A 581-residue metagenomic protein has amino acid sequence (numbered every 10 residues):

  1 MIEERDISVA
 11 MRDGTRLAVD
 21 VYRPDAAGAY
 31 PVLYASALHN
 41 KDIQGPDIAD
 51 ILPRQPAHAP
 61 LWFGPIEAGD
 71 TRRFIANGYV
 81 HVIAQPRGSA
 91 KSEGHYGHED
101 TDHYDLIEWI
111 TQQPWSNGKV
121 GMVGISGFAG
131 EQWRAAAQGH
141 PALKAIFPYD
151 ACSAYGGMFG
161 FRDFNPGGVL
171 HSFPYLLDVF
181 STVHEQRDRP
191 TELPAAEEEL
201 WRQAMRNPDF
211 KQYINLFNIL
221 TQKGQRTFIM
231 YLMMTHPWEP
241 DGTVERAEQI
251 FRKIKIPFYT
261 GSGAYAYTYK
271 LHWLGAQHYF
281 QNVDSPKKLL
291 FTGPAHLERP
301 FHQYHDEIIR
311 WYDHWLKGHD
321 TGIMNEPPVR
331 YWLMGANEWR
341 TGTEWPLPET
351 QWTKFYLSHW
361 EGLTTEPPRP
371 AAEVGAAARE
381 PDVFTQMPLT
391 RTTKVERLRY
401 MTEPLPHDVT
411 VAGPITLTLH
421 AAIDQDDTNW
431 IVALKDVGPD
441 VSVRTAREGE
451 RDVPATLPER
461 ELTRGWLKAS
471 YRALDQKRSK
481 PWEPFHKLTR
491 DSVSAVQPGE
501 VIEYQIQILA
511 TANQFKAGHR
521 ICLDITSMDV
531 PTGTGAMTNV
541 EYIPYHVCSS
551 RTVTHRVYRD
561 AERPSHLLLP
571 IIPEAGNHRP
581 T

Functional and structural regions predicted by a protein language model:
M1-G28, M401, L405-H407, H420 (+1 more regions): N-terminal cap/lid segment of alpha/beta-hydrolase-fold proteins
G28, V32-T111, G160-R162, P439 (+3 more regions): Cap/lid segment of the alpha/beta-hydrolase catalytic domain
D42, P46, P53, A57-P60 (+3 more regions): Accessory cap/linker subdomain of secreted extracellular hydrolases
P114-S126: Alpha/beta-hydrolase fold nucleophile elbow
G124-R134: Glycine-rich nucleophile elbow surrounding the catalytic serine of serine-hydrolase chemistry
A195-Q212, E298-T581: C-terminal, loop-rich substrate-recognition/catalytic regions characterized by aromatic stacking residues
I254, T260-S262: Short beta-strand/loop motif that positions the catalytic acidic residue of the alpha/beta-hydrolase fold
F280-H296: Catalytic histidine neighborhood in serine/cysteine hydrolases with alpha/beta-hydrolase-type architecture
